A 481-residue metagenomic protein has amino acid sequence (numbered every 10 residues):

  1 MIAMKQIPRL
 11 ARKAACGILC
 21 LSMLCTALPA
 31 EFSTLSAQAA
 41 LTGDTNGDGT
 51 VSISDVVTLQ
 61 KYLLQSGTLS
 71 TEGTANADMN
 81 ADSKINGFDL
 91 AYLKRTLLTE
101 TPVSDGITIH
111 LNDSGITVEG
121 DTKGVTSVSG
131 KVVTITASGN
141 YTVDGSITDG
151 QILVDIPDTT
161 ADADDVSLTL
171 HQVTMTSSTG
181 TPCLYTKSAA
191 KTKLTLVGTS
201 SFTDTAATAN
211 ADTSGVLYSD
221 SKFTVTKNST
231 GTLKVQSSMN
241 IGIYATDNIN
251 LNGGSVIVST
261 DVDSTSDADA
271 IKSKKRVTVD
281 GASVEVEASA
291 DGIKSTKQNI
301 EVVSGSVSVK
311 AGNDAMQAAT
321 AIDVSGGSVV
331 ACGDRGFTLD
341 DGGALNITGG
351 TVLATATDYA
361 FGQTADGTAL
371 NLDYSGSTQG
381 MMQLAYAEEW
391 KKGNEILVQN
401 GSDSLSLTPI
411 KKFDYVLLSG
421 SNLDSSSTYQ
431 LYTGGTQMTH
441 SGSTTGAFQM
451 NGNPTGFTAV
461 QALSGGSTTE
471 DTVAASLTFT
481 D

Functional and structural regions predicted by a protein language model:
M1-A3: Short, Lys/Arg-enriched N-terminal segments with co-localized hydrophobic residues within the first ~10-30 amino acids
K5-S104: Cellulosome-associated attachment modules in secreted, modular CAZymes
G17, P102-D481: A composition-driven surface/loop motif
